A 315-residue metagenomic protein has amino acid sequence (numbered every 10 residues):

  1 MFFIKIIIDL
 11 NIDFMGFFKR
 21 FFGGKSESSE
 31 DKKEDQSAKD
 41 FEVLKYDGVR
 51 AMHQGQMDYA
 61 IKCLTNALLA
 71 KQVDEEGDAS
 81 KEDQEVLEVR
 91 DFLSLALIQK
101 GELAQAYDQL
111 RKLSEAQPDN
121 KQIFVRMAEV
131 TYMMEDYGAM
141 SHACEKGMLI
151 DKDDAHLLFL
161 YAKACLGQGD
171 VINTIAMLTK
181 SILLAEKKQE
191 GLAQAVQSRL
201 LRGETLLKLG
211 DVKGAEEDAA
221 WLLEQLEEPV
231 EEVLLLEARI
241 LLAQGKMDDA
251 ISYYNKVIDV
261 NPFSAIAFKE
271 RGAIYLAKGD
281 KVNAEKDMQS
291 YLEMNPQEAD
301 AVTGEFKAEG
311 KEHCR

Functional and structural regions predicted by a protein language model:
F21-V43, G77-E85, K187-A193: TPR-adjacent "capping" and linker segments in tetratricopeptide-repeat scaffold/adaptor proteins
E34-V73, E88, F92-G101, K112 (+3 more regions): Alpha-helical segment of the N-proximal tetratricopeptide repeat
E42, K81, E88, Q122 (+6 more regions): Start-of-helix register in tetratricopeptide repeats
H53, Q99, M133-M134, G167-Q168 (+4 more regions): Register position in tetratricopeptide repeats
L69, R111-E115, E145-L149, T179-L183 (+4 more regions): Conserved structural position within tetratricopeptide repeats
Q72, Q84, P118, K152 (+5 more regions): Short coil turns that delineate tetratricopeptide repeat
F92, R126, L160, Q194 (+4 more regions): Canonical tetratricopeptide repeat
